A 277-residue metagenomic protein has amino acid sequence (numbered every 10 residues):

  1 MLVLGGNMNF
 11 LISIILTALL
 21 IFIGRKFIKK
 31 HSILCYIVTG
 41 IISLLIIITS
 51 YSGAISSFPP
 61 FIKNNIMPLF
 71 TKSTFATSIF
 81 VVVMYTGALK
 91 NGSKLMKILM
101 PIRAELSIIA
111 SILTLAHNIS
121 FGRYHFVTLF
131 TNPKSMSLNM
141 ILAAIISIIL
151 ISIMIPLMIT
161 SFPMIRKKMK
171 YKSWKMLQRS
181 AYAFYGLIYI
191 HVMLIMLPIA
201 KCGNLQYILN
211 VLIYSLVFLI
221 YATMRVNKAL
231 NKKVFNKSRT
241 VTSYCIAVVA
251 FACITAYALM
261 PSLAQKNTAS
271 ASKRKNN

Functional and structural regions predicted by a protein language model:
L2-K275: Membrane-embedded alpha-helical bundles that constitute the cytochrome b-like, heme-associated redox core of multi-pass
